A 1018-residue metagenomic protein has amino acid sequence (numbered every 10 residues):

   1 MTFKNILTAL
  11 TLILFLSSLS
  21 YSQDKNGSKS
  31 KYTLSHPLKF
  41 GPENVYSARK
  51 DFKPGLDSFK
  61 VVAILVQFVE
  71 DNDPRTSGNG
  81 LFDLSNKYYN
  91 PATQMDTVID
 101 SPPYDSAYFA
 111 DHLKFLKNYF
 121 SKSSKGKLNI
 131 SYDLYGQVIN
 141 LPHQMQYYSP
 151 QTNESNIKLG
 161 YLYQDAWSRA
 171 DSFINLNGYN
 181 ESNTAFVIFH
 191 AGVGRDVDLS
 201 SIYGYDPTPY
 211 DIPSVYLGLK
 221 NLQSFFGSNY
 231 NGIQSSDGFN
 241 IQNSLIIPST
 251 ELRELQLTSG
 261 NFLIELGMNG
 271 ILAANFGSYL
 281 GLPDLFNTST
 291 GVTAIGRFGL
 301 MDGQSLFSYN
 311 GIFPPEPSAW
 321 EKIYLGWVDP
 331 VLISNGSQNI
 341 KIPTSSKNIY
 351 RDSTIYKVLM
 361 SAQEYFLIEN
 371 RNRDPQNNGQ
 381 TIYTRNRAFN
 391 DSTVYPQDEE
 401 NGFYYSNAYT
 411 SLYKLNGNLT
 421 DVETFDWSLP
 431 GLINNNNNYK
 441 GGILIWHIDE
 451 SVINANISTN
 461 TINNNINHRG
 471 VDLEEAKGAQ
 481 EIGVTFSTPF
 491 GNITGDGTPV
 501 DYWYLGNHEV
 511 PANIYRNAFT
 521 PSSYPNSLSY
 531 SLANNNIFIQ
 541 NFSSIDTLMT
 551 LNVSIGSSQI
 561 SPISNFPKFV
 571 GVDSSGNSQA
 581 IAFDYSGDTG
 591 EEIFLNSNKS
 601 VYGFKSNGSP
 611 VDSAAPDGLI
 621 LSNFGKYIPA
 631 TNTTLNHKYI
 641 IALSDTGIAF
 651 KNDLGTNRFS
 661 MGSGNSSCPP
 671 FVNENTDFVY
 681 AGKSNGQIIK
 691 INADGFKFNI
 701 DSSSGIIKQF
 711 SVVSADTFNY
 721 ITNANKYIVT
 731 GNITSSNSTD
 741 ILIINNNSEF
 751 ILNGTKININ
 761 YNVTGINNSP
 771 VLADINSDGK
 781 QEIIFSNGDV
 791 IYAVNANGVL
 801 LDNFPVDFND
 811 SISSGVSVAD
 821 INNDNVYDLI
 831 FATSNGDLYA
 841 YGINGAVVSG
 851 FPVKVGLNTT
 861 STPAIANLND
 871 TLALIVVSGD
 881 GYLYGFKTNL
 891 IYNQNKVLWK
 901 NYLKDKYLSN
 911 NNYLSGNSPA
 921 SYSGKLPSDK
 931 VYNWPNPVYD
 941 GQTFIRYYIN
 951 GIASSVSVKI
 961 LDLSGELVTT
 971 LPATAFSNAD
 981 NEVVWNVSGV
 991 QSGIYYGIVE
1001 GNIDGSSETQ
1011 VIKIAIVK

Functional and structural regions predicted by a protein language model:
F3-L7, L19-S224, S228, K357-Q559: Zymogen propeptides/activation segments of proteases
A9-S17: Bacterial N-terminal signal peptides
A185-A388: Extracellular hydrolytic enzyme modules, especially secreted metalloproteases of the metzincin/thermolysin-like class
G556-P927: Extracytoplasmic/lumenal domain signature
P919-I960, N981-W985, G1001-E1008: Glycine-centered coil/turn sites that cap beta-strands in beta-rich domains
I960-V968, Y995: Short, glycine-anchored, charge-dense loop/turn motifs used at functional sites
T969-F976: Solvent-exposed serine/threonine-rich low-complexity stretches and specific carbohydrate-binding patches
V983, S988, S992-K1018: C-terminal tail/sorting-segment detector
